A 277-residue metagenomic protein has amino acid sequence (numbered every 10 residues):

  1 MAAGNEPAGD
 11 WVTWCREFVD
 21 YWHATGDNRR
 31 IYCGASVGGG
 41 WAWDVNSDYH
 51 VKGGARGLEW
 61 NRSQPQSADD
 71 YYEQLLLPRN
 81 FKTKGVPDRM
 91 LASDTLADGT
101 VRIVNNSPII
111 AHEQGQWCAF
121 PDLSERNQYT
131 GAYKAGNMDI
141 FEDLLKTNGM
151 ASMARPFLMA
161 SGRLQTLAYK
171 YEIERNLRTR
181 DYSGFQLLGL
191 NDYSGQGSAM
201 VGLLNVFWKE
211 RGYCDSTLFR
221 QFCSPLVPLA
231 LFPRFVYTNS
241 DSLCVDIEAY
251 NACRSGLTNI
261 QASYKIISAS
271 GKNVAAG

Functional and structural regions predicted by a protein language model:
M1-L204: Substrate-binding/catalytic cleft of secreted carbohydrate-active enzymes, primarily glycoside hydrolases
K146-A151, M159, R220-C223, N239-D241 (+1 more regions): Short amphipathic alpha-helical segments, especially helix-boundary/capping motifs
Y213-V227: Proline/serine/threonine-rich low-complexity linkers at boundaries of modular beta-sandwich domains
F232-Y237: Short beta-strand segments of immunoglobulin-like
S240-G277: Beta-strand-rich binding/interaction modules
